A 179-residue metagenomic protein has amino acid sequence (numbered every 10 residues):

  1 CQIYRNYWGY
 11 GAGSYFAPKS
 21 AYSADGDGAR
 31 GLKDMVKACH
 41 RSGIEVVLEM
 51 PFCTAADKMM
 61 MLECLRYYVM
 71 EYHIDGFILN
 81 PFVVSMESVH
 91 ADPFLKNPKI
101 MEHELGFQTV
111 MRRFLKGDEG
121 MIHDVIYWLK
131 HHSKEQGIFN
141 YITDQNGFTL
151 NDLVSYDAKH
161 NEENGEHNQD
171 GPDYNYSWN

Functional and structural regions predicted by a protein language model:
C1-R5, M50-A55, N80-S85, M101-L105: Short, solvent-exposed turn/loop segments enriched in Gly/Ser/Thr/Pro and often Arg
I3-E45, T54-E71, H160-N179: Aromatic- and acidic-residue-enriched carbohydrate-binding clefts of CAZyme catalytic domains
Y15, D57-K58, L62, R66 (+3 more regions): Solvent-exposed, well-ordered amphipathic alpha-helical segments that flank/support binding or catalytic loops
H40-I44, E49, H73-G76, L95-P98: Short, well-ordered coil/turn segments that N-cap beta-strands
H73, F82-N179: Conserved alpha/beta catalytic core and glycan-binding cleft of carbohydrate-active enzymes
